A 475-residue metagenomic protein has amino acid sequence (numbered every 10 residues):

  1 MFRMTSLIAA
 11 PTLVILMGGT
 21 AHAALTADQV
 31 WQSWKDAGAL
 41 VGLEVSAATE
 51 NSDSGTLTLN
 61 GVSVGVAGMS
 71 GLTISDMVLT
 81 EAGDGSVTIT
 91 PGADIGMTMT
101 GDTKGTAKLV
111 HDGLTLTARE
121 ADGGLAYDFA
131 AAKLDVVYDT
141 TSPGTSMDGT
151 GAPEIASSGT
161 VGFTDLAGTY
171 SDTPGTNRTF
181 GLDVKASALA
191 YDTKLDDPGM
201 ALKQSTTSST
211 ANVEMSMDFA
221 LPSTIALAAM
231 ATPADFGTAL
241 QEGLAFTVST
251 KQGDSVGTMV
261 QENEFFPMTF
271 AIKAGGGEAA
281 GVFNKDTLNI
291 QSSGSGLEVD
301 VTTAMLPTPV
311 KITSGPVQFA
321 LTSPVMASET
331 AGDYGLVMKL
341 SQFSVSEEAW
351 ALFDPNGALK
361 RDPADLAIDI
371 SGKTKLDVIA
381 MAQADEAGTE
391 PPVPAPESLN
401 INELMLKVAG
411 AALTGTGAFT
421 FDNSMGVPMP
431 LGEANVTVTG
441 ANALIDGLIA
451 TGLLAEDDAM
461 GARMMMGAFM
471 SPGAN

Functional and structural regions predicted by a protein language model:
M1-A23: Gram-negative bacterial Sec-dependent N-terminal signal peptides
A24-N475: Glycine-rich, small/hydroxylated-residue low-complexity segments
